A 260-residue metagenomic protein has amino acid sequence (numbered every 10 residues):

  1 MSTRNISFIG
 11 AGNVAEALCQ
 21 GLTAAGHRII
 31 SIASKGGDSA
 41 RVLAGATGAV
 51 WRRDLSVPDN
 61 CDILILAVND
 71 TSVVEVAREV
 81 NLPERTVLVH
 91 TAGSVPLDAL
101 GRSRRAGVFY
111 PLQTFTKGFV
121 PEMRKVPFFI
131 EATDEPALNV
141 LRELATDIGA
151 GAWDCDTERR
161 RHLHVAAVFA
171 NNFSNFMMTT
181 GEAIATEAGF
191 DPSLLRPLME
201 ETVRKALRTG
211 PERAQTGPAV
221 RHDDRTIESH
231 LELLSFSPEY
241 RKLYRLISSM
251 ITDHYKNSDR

Functional and structural regions predicted by a protein language model:
M1-R53: NAD(P)+-binding Rossmann beta1-loop-alpha1 motif at the extreme N-terminus of oxidoreductases
S2-N5, R85, K125: Phosphate-coordination loops involved in phosphoryl transfer and adenosine-cofactor binding
L18, G37, R41-V120: Rossmann-like NAD(P)(H) cofactor-binding subdomain of soluble oxidoreductases
L18, S39-A46, R105, V120-V165 (+2 more regions): Internal alpha-helical scaffold of NAD(P)-dependent oxidoreductase catalytic cores
A33, I65, A167-A170, S174 (+2 more regions): Amphipathic, non-transmembrane alpha-helical scaffold segments
E200-R260: Interdomain hinge/lid region at the active-site interface of Rossmann-like NAD(P)-dependent oxidoreductases
